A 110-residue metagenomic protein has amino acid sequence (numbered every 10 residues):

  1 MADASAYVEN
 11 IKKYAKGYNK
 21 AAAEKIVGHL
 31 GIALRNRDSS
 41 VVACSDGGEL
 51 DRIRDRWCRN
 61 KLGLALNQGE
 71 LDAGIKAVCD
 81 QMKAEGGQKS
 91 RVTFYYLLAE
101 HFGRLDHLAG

Functional and structural regions predicted by a protein language model:
A2-R56, L62-L64: Core of compact, soluble alpha-helical bundle domains
S5-K12, N67-E85: Short amphipathic alpha-helical segments and their helix-coil junctions
A22, I26, E49, E70 (+2 more regions): Residue-level detector of well-ordered alpha-helical segments, enriched for hydrophobic/aromatic packing positions
G48, K61-A65, Q81-Q88: Short gly/ser-rich anion-binding loops that grip negatively charged ligand groups
R56-C58, C79-D80: Short, local alpha-helical segments
A73, A77-G110: Short, compact, well-ordered microdomains
